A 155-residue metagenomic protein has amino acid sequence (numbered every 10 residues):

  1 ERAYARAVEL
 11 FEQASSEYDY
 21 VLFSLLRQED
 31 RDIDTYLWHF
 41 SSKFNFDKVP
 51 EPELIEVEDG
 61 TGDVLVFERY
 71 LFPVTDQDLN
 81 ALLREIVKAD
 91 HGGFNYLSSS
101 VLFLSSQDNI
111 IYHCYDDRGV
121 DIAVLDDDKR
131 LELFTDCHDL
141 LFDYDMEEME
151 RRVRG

Functional and structural regions predicted by a protein language model:
E1-Y96: Extended, low-hydrophobicity segments enriched in charged/polar residues
D78, L82, I86, S100-S105 (+1 more regions): Extended amphipathic alpha-helical regions
F103-G155: Alpha-helical oligomerization segments
